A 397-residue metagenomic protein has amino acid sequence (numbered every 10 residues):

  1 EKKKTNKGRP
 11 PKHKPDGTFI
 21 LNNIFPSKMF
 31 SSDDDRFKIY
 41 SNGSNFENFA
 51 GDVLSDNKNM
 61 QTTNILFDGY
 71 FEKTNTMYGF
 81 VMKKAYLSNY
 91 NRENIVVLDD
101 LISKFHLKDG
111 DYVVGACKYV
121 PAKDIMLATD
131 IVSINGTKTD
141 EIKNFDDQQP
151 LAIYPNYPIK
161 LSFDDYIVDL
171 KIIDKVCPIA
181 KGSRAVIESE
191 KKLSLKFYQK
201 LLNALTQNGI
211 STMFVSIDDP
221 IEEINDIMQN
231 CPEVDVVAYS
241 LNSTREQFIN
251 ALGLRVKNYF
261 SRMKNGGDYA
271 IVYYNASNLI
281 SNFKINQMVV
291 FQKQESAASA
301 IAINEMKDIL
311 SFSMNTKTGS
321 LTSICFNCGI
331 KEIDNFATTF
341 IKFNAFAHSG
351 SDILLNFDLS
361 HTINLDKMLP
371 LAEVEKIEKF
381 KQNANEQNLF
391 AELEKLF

Functional and structural regions predicted by a protein language model:
E1-R92: Acidic low-complexity intrinsically disordered regions
D56-F67, V168-I172, R255-F260, D308-I309: Phosphate-interacting basic helix/loop segments used at nucleotide- and nucleic-acid interfaces
G79-K83, L98, G115-C117: SH3/SH3-like beta-barrel fold
S88-H106: Beta-strand/loop nucleic-acid-binding surfaces
D109-A122: Flexible glycine-rich surface loops and low-complexity tracts that mediate binding to linear polymers
Y119-I187: P-loop NTP-binding catalytic core
K192-L195, K200-F397: P-loop NTPase catalytic core
